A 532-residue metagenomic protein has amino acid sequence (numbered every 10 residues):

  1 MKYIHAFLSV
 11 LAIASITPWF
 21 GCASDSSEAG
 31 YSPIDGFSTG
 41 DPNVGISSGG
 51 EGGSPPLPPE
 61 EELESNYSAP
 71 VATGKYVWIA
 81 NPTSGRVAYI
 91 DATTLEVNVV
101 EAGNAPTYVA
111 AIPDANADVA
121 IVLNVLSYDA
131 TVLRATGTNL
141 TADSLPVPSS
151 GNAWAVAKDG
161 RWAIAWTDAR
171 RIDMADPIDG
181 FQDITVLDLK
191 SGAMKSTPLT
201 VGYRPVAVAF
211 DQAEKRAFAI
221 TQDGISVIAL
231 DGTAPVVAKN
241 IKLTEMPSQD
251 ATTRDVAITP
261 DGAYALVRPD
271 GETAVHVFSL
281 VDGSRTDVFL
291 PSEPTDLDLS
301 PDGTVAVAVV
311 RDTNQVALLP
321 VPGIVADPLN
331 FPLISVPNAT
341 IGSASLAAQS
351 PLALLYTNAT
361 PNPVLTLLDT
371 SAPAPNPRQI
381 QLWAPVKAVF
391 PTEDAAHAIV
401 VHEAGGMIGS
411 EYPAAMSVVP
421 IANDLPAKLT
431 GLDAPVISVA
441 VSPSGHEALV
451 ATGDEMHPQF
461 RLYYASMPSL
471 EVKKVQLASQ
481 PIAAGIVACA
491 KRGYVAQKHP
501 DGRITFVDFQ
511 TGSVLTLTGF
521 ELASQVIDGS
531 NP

Functional and structural regions predicted by a protein language model:
M1-S9: Bacterial N-terminal signal peptides that target proteins for export
A12-I16: Hydrophobic core
P18-G21: C-terminal motif of bacterial Sec signal peptides marking the signal peptidase cleavage site
A23-P532: Predominantly soluble domains enriched in secretory-pathway, periplasmic, or organellar proteins
